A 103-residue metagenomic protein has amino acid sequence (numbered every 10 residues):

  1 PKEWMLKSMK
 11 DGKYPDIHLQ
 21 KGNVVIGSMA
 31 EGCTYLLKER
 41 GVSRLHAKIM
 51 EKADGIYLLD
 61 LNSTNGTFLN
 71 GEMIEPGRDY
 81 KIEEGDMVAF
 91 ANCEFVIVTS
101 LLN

Functional and structural regions predicted by a protein language model:
P1-R40, K52, M87, V96 (+1 more regions): Intrinsically disordered, low-complexity acidic Ser/Thr-rich regulatory segments
W4, L45, C93: Change "...and in nucleic-acid phosphodiester-cleaving endonucleases..." to "...and in nucleic-acid processing enzymes
M9, M29, L61, E72 (+1 more regions): Structured beta-strand/turn binding interfaces of compact recognition modules in eukaryotic regulators
K13, C33, L45, P76-R78 (+1 more regions): Residue-level marker for the onset of beta-strands and adjacent loop->beta junctions in well-ordered domains
I26, F68-N103: C-terminal boundary/linker segments immediately following FHA domains
I26, L45-M50, D54-L59, S63-L69 (+1 more regions): Short hydrophobic/aromatic patches on the structural cores and recognition surfaces of FHA
